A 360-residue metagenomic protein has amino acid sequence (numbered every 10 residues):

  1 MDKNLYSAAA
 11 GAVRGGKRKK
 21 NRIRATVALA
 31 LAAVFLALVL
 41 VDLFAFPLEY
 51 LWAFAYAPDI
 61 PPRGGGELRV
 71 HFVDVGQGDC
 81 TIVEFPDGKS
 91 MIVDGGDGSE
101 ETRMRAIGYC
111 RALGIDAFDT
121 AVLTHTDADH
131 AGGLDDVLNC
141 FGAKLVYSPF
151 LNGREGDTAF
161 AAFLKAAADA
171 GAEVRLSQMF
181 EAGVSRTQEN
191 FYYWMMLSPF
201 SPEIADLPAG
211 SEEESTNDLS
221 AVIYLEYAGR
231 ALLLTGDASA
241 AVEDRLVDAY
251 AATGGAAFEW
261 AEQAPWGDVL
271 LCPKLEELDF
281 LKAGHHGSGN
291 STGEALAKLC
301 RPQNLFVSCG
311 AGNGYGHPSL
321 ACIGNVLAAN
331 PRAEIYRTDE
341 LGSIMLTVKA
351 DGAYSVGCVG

Functional and structural regions predicted by a protein language model:
D2-G360: Non-globular, low-confidence helical/coil segments that flank catalytic cores
